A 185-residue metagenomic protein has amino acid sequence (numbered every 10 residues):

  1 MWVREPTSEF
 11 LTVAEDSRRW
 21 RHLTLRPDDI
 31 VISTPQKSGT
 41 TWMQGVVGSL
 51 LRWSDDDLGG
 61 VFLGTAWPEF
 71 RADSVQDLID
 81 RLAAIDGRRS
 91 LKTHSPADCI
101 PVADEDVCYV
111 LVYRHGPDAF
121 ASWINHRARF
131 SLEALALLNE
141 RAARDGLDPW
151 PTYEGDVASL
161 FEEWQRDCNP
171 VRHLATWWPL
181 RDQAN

Functional and structural regions predicted by a protein language model:
M1-A184: PAPS-dependent sulfotransferase catalytic domain
